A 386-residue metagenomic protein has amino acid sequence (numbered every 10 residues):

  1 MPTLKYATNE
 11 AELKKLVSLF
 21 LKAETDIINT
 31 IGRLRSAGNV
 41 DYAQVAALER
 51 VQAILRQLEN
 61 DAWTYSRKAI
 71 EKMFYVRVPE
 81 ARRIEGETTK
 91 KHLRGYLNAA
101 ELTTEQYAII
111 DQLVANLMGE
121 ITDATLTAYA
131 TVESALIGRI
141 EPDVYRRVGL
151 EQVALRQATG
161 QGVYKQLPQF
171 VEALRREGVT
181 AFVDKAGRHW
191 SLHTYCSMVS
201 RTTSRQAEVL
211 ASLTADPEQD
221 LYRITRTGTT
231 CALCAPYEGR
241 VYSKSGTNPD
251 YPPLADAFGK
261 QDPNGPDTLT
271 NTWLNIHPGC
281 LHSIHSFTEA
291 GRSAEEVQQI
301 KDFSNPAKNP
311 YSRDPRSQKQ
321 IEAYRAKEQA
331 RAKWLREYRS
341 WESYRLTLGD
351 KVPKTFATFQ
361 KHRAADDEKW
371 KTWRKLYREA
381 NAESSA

Functional and structural regions predicted by a protein language model:
M1-F182, E295-A386: N-terminal leader/targeting and assembly helices and adjacent pre-domain segments
A181-D184, R188-K301: Acidic, glycine-rich two-metal-ion catalytic cores of nucleic acid-processing enzymes
